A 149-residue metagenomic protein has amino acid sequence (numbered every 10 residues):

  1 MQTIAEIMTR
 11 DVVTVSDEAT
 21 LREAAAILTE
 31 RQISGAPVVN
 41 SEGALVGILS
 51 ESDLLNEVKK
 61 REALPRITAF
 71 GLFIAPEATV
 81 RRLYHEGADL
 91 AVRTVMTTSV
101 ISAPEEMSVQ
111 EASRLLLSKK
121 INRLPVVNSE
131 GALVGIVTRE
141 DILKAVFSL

Functional and structural regions predicted by a protein language model:
M1-I33, V38-S41, L45-V46, F70-L115 (+2 more regions): Bateman/CBS regulatory modules and CBS-like beta-alpha motifs in cytosolic regions of diverse proteins
Q2, V15, S52-E62, G131: Charged, low-complexity, helix/coiled-coil-prone segments
T29-Q32, D53, E62, K120: Residue-level detector of secondary-structure transition/capping positions
G47-S50, L55, G135-I142: Short hydrophobic beta-strand motif reused across regulatory alpha/beta modules
L55-F70, L143-L149: A short, polar/charged loop-to-alpha-helix boundary motif
K119-R123, T138-L149: Gly/Ser-rich helix-loop-strand patches that form or flank binding pockets for ribonucleotide-derived cofactors
